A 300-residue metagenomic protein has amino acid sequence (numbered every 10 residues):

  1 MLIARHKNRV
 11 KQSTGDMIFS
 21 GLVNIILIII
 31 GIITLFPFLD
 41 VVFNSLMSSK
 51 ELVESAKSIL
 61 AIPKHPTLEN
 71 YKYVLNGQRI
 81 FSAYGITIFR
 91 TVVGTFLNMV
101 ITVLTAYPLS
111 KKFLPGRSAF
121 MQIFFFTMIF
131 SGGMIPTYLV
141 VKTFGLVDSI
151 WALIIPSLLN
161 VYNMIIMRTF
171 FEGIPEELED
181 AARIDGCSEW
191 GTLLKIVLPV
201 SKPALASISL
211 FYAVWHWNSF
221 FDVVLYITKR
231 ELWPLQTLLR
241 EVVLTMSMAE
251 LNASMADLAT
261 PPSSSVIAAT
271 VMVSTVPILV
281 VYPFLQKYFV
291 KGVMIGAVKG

Functional and structural regions predicted by a protein language model:
L2-G300: A hydrophobic, multi-pass inner-membrane permease signature
